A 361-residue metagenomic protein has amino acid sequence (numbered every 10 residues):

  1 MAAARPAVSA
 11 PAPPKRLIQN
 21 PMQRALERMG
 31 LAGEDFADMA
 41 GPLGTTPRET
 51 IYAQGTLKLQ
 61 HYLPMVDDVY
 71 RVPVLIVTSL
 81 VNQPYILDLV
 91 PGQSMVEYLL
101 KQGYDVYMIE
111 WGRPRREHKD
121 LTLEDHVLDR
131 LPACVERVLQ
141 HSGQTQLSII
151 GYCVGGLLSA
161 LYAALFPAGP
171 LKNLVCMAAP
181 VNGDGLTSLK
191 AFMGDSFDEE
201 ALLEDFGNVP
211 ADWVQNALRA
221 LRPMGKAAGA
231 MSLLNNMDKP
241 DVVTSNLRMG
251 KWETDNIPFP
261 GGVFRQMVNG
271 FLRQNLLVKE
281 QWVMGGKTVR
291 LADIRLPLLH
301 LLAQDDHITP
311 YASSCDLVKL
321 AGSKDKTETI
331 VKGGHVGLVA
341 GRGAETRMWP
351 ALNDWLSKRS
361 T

Functional and structural regions predicted by a protein language model:
A2-K15, Q140, Q144, S159-G262: Alpha/beta-hydrolase-fold enzymes
G44-R115: Short, surface-exposed "cap/lid" segments of acyl-processing enzymes
D120-H141: Alpha/beta-hydrolase active-site loop
I149-G151, M177, L301: Short beta-strand immediately N-terminal to the catalytic nucleophile in serine-hydrolase-like folds
I150-S159: Gly/Ala-rich beta-loop-alpha elbow adjacent to hydrolase catalytic centers
I294, H300-L302, D306: Short beta-strand/loop motif that positions the catalytic acidic residue of the alpha/beta-hydrolase fold
L296, P310-K319: Short alpha-helix in the alpha/beta-hydrolase fold that links the catalytic acid
I308, E328, G333-R347: Catalytic histidine-centered segment of alpha/beta-hydrolase-like enzymes
